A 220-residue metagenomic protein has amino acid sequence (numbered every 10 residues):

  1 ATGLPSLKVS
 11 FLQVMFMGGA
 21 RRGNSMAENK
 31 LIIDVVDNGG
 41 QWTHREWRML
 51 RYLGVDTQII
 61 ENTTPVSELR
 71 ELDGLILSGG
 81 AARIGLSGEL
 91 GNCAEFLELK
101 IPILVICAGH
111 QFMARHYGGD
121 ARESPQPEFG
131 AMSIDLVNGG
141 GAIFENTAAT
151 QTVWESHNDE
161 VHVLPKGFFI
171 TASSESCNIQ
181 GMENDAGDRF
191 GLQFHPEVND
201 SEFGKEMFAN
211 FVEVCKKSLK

Functional and structural regions predicted by a protein language model:
A1-L12: Extreme N-terminal basic, low-complexity initiation segments that serve as generic localization/processing leaders
M15-M17: Methionine residue identity
K30-V36, G40-I106, H110-Q111, R115-Y117 (+2 more regions): Flexible gly/pro-rich beta->alpha loop and the following alpha-helix that scaffold active-site loops
L90-I106, Q111-E206, E213-V214: Pocket-forming structural segment of enzyme catalytic cores
K220: Proteins enriched for Cys/Gly/acidic motifs involved in redox and nucleic-acid/cofactor modification
